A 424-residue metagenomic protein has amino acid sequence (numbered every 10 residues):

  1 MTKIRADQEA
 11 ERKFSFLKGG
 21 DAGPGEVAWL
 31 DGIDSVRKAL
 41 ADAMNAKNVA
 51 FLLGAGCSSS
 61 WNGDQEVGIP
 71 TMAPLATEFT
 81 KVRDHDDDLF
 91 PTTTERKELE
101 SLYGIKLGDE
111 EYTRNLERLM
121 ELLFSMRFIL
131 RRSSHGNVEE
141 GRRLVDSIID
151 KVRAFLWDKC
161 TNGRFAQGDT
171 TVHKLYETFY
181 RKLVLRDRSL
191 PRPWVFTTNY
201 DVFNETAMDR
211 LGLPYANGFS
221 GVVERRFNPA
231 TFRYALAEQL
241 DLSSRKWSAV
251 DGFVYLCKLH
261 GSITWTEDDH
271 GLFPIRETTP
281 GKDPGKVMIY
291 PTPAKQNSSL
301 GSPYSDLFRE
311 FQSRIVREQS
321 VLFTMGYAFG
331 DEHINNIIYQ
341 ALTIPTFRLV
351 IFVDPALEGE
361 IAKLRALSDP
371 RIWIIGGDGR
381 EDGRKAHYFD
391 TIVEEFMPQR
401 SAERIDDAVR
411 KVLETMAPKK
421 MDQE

Functional and structural regions predicted by a protein language model:
M1-F51, S59, F90, L99 (+4 more regions): SIR2/sirtuin-family catalytic core signature
A39-L40, M44-E121: An N-terminal, globular interaction/scaffold subdomain
L53, T197, H260, I351-V353: Short beta-strand/turn micro-motifs composed of small residues that flank or help shape donor/cofactor-binding pockets
G56-S59, Y200-F203, G261-T264, A328-G330 (+1 more regions): Short, solvent-exposed loop/turn segments at secondary-structure junctions
I69-T80, L211-E224, G326: A short alpha->loop->secondary-structure connector
F90-D146, R181-K286: Extended, H/D-rich, highly charged conserved domains that either
K151-L175, V287-P303: Glycine-rich phosphate-binding "P-loop"
P274-R309, R314: Flexible internal linker/loop segments at domain or repeat junctions
